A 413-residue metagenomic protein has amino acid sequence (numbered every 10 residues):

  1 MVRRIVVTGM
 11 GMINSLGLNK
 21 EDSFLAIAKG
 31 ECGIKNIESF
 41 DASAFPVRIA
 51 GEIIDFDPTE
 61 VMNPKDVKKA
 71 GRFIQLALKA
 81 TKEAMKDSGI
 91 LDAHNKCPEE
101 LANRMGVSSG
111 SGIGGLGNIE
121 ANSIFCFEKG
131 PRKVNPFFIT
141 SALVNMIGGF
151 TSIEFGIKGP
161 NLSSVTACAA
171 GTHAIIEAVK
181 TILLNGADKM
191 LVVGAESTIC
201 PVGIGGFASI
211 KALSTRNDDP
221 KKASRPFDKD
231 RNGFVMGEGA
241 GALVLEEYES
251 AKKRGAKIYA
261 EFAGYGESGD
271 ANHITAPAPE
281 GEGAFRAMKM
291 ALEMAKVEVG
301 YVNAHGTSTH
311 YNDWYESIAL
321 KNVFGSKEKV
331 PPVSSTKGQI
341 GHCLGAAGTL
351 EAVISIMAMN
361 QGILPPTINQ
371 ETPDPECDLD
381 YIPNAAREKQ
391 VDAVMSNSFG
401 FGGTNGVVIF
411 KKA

Functional and structural regions predicted by a protein language model:
M1-D66, E249-E261, V353-T367, K411-A413: ACP-dependent fatty acid/polyketide chain-elongation machinery
R4-T8, E31-K35, D218-Y301: Condensing-enzyme catalytic core mediating Claisen C-C bond formation in acyl metabolism
V7, E31-T166, A195-G206, V299-N312: Conserved beta-ketoacyl condensing-enzyme motif
G9, I27, T81, V107 (+10 more regions): Conserved small-residue
E38, G186-N232, Y265-P279, G306-D313 (+1 more regions): Acyl-CoA/ACP chain-elongation machinery
A77-I90, V144-F155, P160-E196, F234-A256 (+2 more regions): Active-site-proximal alpha-helical scaffold in enzymes
A84-L101, A251-K257, A287-Y301, V323-K327: Phosphate/pyrophosphate-binding loops at sites that engage ATP/ADP/AMP, CoA/4′-phosphopantetheine, polyphosphate
E128-N135, H173-I176, K180, S197-K253 (+2 more regions): Glycine-/small-residue-rich "gating" segment that lines the acyl/pantetheine channel and substrate pocket
